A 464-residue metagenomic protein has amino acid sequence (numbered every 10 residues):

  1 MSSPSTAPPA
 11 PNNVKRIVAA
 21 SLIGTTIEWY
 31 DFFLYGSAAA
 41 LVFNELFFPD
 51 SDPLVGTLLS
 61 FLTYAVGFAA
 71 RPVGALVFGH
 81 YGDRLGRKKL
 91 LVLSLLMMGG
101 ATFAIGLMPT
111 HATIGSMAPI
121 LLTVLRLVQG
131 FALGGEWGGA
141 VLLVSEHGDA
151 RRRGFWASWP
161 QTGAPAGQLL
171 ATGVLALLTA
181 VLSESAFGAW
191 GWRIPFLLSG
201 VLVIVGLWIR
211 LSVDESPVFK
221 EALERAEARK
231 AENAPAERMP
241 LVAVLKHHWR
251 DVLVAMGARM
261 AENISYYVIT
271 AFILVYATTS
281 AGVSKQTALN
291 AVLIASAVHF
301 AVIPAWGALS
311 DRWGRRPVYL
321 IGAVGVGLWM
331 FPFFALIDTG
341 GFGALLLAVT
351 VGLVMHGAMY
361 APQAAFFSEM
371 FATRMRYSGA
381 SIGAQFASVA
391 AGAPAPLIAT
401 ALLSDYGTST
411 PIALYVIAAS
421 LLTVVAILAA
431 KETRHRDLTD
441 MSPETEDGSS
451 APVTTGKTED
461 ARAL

Functional and structural regions predicted by a protein language model:
G36, W249-V298, G392-A395: Extracytoplasmic gate region of multi-pass secondary transporters
A39-V73, I120: Extracellular/periplasmic helix-loop-helix junction of adjacent transmembrane segments in MFS-like secondary
A75-R87, I303-R315: Helix-to-loop junctions at the C-terminal end of transmembrane segments in multipass secondary transporters
R84-L96, R312-A323: Cytoplasmic membrane-interface "Motif A"-like loop-to-helix N-cap segments of 12-TM Major Facilitator Superfamily
L96-G115, V324-T339: C-terminal ends and interior cores of transmembrane alpha-helices in multi-pass membrane transporters/permeases
F155-T179, G383-A395: Glycine-rich segments within core transmembrane alpha-helices of 12-TM secondary carriers
G206-V213, A418-E444: Multi-pass alpha-helical transporter architecture, strongest for 12-TM Major Facilitator/SLC carriers used
R316-P362: C-terminal transmembrane helical hairpin of 12-TM major facilitator-type secondary transporters
